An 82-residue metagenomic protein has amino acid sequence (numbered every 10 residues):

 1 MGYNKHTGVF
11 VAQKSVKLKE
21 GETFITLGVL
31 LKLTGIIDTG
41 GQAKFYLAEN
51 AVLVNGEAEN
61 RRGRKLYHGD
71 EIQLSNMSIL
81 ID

Functional and structural regions predicted by a protein language model:
M1-T34, A58-D82: Ferredoxin-like alpha/beta domains used as RNA- or RNAP-binding modules
T39-G40: Beta-rich strand-turn-strand
F45-Y46: Compact, glycine-rich, soluble single-domain proteins
